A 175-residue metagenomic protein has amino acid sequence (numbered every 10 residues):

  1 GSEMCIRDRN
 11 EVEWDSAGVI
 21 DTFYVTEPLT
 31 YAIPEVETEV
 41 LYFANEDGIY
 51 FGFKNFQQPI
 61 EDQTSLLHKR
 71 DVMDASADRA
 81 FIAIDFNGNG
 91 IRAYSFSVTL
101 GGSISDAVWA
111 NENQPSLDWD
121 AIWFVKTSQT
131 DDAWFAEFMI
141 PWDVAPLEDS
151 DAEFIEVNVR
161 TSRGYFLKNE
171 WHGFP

Functional and structural regions predicted by a protein language model:
S2-E3, R7-P175: Structural preference for beta-rich elements and adjacent junctions enriched in aromatics
